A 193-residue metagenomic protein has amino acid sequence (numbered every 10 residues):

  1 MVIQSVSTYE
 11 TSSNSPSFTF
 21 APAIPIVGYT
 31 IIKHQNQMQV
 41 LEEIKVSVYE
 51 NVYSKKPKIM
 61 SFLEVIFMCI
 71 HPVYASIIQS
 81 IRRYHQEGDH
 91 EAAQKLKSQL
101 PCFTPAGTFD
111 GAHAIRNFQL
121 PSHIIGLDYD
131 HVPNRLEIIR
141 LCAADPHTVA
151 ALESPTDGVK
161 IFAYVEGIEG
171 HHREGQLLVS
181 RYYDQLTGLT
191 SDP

Functional and structural regions predicted by a protein language model:
V2-H123: DNA replication initiation on ssDNA origins
I31, T108-F109, H131, S154-T156: Short, flexible beta-strand-to-coil junctions
I115-L120, A143, A150-T156: Short glycine/proline-enriched loop/turn "hinge" motifs that connect secondary-structure elements and lie
P121-V132: Acidic di-acidic motifs
L127, V149-H171, G175: Histidine-centered divalent-metal-coordination microenvironment in nucleic-acid enzymes
H131-H147: Short amphipathic alpha-helix segments
I138-L141, V165-L189: Helical (often loop-to-helix) elements that flank the catalytic cores of nucleotide-handling enzymes
A150, T187-P193: Short, intrinsically disordered, charge-balanced linker/junction segments flanking boundaries in proteins
